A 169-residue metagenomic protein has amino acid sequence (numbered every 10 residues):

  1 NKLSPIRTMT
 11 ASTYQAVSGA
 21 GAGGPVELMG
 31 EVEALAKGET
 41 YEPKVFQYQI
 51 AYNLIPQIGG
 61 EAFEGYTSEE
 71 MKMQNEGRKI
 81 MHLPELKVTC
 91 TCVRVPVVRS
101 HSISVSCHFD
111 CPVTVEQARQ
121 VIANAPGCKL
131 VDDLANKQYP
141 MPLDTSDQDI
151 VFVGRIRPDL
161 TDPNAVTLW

Functional and structural regions predicted by a protein language model:
K2-V121: Active-site-lining helix/loop region of Rossmann-like oxidoreductase modules
V88-W169: C-terminal active-site/capping subdomain that shapes the small-molecule cofactor and substrate pocket of enzyme
